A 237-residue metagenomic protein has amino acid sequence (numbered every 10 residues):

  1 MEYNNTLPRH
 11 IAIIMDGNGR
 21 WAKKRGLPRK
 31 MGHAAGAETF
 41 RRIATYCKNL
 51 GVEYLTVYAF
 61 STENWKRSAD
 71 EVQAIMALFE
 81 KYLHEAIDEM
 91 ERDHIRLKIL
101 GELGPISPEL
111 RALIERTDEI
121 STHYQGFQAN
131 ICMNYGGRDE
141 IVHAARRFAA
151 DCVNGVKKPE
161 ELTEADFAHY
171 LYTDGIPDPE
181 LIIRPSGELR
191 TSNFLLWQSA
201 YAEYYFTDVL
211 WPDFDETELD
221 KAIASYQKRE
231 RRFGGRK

Functional and structural regions predicted by a protein language model:
M1-K237: Flexible, compositionally biased loop and terminal segments
